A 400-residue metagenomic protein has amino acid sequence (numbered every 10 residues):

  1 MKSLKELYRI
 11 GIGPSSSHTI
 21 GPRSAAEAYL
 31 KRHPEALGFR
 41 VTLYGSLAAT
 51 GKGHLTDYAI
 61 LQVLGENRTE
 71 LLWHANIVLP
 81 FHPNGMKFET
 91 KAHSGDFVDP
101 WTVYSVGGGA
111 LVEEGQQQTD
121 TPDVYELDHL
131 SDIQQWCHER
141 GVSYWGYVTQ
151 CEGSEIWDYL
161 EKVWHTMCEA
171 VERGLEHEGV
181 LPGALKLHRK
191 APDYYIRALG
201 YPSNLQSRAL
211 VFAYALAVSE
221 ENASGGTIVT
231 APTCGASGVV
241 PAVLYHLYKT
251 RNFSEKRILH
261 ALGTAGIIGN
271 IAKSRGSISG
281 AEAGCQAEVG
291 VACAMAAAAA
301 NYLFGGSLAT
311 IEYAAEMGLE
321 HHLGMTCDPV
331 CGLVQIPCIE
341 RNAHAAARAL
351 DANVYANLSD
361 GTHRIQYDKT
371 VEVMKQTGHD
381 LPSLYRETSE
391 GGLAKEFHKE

Functional and structural regions predicted by a protein language model:
Y8-A26, S224-V243, C285-C293: Conserved phosphate/anionic-ligand binding catalytic regions in large, soluble enzymes, centered on
I10-G11, S279-G284, P329-C338: Short beta-alpha connecting loops at secondary-structure transitions that line or flank enzyme active sites
T19-R32, P241-N252, A297-G305: Alpha-helical support elements that line or immediately flank enzyme active sites and cofactor-binding pockets
P22-T90, W101-V103: Early transmembrane hairpin of solute transport permeases
E66-Y201, L210: C-terminal regulatory domains involved in ligand/effector binding and gene-expression control
C168-K273, S277-G284, G392-E400: Accessory "access/gating" subregions that flank catalytic or transport cores
A213, A217, G238-Y248, G263-N270 (+3 more regions): Contiguous, well-ordered alpha-helical segments that form the cores/surfaces of helical PPI scaffolds
A300-E400: Functionally critical mobile loop/hinge segments
